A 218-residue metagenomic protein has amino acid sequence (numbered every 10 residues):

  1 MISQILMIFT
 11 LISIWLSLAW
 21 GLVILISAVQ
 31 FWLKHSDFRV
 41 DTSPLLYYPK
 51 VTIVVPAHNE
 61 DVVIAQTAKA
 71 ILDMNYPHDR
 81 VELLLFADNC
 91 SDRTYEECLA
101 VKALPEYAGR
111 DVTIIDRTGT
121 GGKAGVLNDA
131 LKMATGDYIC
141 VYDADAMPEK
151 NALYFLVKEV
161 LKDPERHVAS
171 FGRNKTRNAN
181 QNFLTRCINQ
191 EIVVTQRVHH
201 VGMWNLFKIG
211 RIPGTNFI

Functional and structural regions predicted by a protein language model:
M1-Y47: N-terminal membrane-anchoring/stem segments of glycan-assembly enzymes
Q30, K102, E106-G109, D116-K132 (+1 more regions): Long helical/loop segments within the catalytic core of UDP-sugar-dependent glycosyltransferases, especially the large
P49-T52, E82: Cell-envelope/extracellular polymer assembly enzymes that use nucleotide-activated donors
A65, D92-V101, N151: Acidic helix N-cap motif at the loop->helix transition within catalytic regions of sugar-transfer enzymes
K69-R80: Short, acidic, metal-binding catalytic loop of nucleotide-sugar glycosyltransferases
H78, A87-E96, G119-T120: A conserved acidic beta->alpha catalytic loop
I139: Short aromatic/hydrophobic "clamp" motif used to bind/position activated sugar donors
D143-M147: The conserved acidic donor/metal-binding loop of glycosyltransferases
